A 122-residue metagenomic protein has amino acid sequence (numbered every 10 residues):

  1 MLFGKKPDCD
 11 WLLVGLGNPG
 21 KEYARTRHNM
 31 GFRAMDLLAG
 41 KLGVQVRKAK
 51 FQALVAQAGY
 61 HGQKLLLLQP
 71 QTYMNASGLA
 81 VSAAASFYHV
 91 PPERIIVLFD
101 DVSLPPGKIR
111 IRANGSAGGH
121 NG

Functional and structural regions predicted by a protein language model:
M1-N114: Nucleotide and nucleotide-moiety/phosphate-recognizing core
L79, H120-N121: Residue-level marker for well-ordered alpha-helical positions
D100, G119-H120: Charged helix-capping and loop-helix junction motifs
